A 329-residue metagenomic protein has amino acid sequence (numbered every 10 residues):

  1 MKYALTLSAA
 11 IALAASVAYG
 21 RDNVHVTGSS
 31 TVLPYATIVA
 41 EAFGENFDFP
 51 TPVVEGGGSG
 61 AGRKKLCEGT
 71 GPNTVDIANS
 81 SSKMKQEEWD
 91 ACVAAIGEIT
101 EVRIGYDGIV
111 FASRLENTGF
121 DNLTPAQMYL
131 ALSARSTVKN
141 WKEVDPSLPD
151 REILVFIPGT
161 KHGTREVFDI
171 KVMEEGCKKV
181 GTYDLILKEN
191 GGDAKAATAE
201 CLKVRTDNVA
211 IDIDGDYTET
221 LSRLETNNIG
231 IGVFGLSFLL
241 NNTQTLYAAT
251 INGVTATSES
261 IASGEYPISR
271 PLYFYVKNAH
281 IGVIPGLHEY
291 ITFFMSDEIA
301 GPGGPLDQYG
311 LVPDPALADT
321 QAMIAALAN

Functional and structural regions predicted by a protein language model:
M1-T6: Bacterial N-terminal signal peptides that target proteins for export
S8-A9, S82: A ubiquitous, low-specificity "background" feature that marks scattered single residues across proteins without
I11-G20: Sec/Tat signal peptide C-region and signal peptidase I cleavage site
G20-N329: Flexible loop/hinge segments at secondary-structure junctions
